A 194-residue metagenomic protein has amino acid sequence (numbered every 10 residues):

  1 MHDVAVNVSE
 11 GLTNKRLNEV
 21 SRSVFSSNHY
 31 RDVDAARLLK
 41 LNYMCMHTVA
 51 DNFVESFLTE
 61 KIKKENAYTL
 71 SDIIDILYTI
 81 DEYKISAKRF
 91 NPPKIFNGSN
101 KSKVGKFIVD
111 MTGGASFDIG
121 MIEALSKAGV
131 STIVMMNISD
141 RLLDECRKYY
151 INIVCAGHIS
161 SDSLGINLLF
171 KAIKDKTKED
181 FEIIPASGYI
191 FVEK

Functional and structural regions predicted by a protein language model:
M1-K194: Active-site catalytic microenvironments in core metabolic enzymes, especially phosphate/sugar-handling
